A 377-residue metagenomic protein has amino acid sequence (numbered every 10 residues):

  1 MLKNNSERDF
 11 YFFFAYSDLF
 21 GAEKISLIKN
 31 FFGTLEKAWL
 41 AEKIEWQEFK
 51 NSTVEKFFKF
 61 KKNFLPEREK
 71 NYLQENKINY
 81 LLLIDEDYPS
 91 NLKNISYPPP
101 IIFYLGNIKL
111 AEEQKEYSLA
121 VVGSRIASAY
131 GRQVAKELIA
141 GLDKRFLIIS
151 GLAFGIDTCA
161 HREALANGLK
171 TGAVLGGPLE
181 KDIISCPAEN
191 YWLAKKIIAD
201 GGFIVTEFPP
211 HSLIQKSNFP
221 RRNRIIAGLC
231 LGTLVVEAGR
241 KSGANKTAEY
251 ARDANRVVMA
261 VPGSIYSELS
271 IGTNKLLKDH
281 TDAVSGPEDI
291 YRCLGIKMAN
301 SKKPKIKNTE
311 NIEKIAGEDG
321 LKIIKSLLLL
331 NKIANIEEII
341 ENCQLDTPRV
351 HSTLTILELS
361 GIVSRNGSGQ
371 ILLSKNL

Functional and structural regions predicted by a protein language model:
M1-E86, A260, S360-G369, L373-N376: Short, small/acidic-rich helices and loops at N termini and domain boundaries of DNA replication/processing enzymes
L2-S6, L82-L377: Glycine-biased, small-residue-rich flexible motifs in mid-sequence functional cores and linkers
